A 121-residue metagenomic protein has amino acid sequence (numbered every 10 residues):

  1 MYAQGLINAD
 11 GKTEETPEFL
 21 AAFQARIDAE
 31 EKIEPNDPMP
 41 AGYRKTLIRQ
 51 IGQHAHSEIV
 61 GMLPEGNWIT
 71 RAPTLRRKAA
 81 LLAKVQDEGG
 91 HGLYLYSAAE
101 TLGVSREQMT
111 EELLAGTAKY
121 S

Functional and structural regions predicted by a protein language model:
M1-L82, Y96-Y120: Terminal targeting/low-complexity segments that flank the catalytic cores of oxidoreductases
A79, G89-G90: Short active-site-adjacent helix-start/loop capping segments
G90-Y96: Secretory-pathway/luminal and periplasmic proteins that interact with or process carbohydrate-rich
